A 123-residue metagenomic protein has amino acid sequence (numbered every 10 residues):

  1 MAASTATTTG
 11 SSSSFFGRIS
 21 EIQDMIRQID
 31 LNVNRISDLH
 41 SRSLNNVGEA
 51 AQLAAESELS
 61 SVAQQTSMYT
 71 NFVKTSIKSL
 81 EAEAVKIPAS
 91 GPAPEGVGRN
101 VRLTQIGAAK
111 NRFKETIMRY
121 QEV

Functional and structural regions predicted by a protein language model:
M1-V123: Structured binding elements
